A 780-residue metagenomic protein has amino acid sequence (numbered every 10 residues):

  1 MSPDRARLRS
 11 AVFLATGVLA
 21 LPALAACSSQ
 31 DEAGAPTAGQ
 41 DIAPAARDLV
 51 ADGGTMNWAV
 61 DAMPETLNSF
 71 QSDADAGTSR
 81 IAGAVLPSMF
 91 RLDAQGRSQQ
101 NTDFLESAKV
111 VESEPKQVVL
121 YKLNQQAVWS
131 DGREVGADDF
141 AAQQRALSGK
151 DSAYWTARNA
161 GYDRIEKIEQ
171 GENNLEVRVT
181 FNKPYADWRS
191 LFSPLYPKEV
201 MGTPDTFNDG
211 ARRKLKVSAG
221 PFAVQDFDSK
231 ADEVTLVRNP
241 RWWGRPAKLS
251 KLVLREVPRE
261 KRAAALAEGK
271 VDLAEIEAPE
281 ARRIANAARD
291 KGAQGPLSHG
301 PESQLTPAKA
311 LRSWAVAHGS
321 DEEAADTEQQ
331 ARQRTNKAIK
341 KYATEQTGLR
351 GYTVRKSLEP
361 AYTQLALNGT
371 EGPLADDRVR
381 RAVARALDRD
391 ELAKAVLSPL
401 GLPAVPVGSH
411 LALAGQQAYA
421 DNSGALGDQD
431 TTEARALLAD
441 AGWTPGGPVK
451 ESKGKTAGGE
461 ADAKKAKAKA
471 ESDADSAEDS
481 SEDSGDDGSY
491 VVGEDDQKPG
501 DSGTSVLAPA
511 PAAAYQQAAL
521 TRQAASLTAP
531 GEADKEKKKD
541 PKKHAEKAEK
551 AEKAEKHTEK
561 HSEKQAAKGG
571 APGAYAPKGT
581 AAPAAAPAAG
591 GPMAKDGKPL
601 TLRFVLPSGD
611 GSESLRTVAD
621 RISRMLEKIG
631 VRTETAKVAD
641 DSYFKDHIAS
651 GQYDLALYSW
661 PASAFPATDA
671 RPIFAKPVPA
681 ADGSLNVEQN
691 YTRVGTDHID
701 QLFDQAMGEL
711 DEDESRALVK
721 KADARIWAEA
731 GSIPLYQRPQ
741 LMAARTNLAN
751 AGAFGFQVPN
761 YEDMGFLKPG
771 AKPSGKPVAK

Functional and structural regions predicted by a protein language model:
R9, V18, A38-D41, A386-A425 (+6 more regions): Detector for C-terminal structural segments
A23-A26: C-terminal motif of bacterial Sec signal peptides marking the signal peptidase cleavage site
A51, A157-G202, R378, R385: Surface-exposed binding/hinge segments that line and control ligand-binding clefts or catalytic entry sites
G54-S113, R145, V217: N-terminal lobe/hinge region of extracytoplasmic solute-binding protein
S107-A153, A265-E268, P373-A375, R380: Aromatic- and charge-enriched surface segment that lines or borders ligand/interaction sites
V135-R145, R178, P221, L305-G408 (+6 more regions): Alpha-helical secondary-structure segments
F192-A247, K251, E260-K261, E268 (+3 more regions): Gly/Pro-rich hinge or "lid" segments in bacterial periplasmic/extracellular proteins
G210, P240-E328: Ligand-site clamp/hinge motif
